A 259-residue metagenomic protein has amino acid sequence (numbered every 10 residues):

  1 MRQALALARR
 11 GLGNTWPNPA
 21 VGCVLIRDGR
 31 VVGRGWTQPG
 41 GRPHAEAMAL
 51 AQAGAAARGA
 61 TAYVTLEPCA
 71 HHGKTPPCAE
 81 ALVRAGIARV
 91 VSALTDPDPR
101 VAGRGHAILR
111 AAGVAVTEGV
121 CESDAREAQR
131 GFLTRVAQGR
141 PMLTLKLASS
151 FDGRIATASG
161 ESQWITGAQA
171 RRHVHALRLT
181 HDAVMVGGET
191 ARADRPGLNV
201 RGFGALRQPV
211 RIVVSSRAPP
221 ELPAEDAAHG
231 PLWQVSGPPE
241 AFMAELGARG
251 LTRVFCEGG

Functional and structural regions predicted by a protein language model:
M1-W16, R135: Short, basic/aromatic recognition patches
R2, N14, P39-P43, A47 (+8 more regions): Electropositive phosphate-/nucleotide-binding environments in soluble metabolic enzymes
G13-P17, R27, Q138-R140: Short loop/turn motifs at secondary-structure junctions and domain boundaries
A20-G29, K146-A148: Short beta-strand scaffold segments in enzyme catalytic cores
V21-G22, G188-E189, E257-G259: Glycine-rich beta-strand-to-loop/alpha-helix junction loops that act as flexible
V24-D124, V210: Zn2+-dependent cytidine deaminase-like catalytic core
G119-V136: Short, structured interface segments
G131-F255: Active-site ligand-binding patch in enzyme domains
